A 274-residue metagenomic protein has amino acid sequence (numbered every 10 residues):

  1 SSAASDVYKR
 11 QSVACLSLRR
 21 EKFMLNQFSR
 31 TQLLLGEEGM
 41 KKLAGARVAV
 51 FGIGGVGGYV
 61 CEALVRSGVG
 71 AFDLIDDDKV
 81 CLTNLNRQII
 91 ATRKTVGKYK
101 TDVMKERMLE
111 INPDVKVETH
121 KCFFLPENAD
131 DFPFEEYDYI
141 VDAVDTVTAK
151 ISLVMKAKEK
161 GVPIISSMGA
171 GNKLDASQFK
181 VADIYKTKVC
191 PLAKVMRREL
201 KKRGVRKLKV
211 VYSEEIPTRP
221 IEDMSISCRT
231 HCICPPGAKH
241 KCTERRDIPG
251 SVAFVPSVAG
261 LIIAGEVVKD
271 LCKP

Functional and structural regions predicted by a protein language model:
S1-Y8: Short, small-residue-biased leader/transition segments that mark boundaries at the very start of proteins
V13, L18-A49: N-terminal charged helix/coil linker that caps or initiates catalytic domains
F23-L25, F132-E136, A149, E159 (+4 more regions): Glycine-rich phosphate/adenylate-binding loop
F51-G52, I75: Conserved N-terminal Rossmann-fold NAD(P)-binding element of oxidoreductases
V56: Hydrophobic/small residue at the entry helix of a nucleotide-binding pocket
R66-A71: Conserved S-adenosyl-L-methionine
L74-N112: Glycine-rich phosphate-binding loop and adjoining beta1-alpha1-beta2 segment of Rossmann-like nucleotide-binding folds
K121-A129: Conserved SAM/SAH-binding loop
